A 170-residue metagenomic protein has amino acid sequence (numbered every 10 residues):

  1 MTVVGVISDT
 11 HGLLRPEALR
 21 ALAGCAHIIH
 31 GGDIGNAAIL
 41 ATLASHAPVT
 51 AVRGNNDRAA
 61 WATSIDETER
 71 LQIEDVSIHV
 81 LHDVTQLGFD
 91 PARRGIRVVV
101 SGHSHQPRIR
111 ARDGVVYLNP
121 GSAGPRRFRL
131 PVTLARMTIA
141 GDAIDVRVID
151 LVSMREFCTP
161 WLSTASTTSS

Functional and structural regions predicted by a protein language model:
M1, R70-E74, L118-S170: Binuclear metal-dependent phosphoesterase catalytic core
M1-V49, D57-E67, D75, L130-T133 (+1 more regions): N-terminal active-site segment of His-dependent metallophosphoesterases
S8-G12, G32-I34, N55-D57, D83-T85 (+2 more regions): Active-site metal-binding loops of divalent metal-dependent hydrolases
D9, L43, L71, V80-H82 (+1 more regions): Generic structural signal for conserved hydrophobic packing positions in ordered secondary structure
R15-R20, I39-L40, T68-E69, Q86-D90 (+2 more regions): Short, flexible, glycine/charge-rich loop motifs used to bind or transfer phosphoryl groups or to couple energy/partner
T50, H79-G141: Conserved beta-sheet core of the metallophosphoesterase superfamily
E67-D75, R110-D113: Short acidic-hydrophobic surface loop/beta-edge motif
